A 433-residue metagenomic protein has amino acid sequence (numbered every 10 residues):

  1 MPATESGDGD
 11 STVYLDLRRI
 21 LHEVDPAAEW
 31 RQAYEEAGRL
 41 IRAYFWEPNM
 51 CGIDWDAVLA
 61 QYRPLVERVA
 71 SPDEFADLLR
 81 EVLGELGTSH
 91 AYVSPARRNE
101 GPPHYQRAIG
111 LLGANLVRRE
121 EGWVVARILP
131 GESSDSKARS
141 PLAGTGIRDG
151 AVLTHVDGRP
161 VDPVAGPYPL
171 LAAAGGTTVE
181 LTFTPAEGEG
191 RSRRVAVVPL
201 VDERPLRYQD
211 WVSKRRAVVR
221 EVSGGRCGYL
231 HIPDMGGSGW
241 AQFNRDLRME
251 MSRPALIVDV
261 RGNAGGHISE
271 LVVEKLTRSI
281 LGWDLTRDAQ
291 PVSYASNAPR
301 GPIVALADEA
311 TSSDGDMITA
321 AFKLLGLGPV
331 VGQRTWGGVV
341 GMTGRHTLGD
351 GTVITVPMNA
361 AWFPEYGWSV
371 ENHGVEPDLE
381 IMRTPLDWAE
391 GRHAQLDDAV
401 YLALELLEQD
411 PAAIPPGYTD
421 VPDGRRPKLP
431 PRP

Functional and structural regions predicted by a protein language model:
M1-L83, G87-Y92, G374: Sequence signature of WD/YWTD-type beta-propeller architectures
A27, L40-W46, M50, G131-P141 (+6 more regions): Cleft-lining beta-strand/loop regions that shape enzyme active-site pockets
A37, V82, L230, G367 (+1 more regions): A residue-level signal for conserved active-site and pocket-lining positions in enzyme catalytic cores
G38-Q61, N115, E120-G131, R226-Y229: PDZ/PDZ-like groove recognition
G52, L65-V124, G190-R215, V400-Y401 (+1 more regions): Extended, small/polar residue-biased N-terminal targeting/export presequences and adjacent propeptide/linker tracts
Q106-P163, G237, N359-A360: PDZ/PDZ-like domain segments forming the peptide/carboxylate-binding groove, activating on the N-terminal beta-strands
D202, T355-P357, W362-L386: Active-site rim recognition segments
T343, T347-A361: Active-site rim segments in enzyme catalytic domains, especially the processed small/beta chain of N-terminal
